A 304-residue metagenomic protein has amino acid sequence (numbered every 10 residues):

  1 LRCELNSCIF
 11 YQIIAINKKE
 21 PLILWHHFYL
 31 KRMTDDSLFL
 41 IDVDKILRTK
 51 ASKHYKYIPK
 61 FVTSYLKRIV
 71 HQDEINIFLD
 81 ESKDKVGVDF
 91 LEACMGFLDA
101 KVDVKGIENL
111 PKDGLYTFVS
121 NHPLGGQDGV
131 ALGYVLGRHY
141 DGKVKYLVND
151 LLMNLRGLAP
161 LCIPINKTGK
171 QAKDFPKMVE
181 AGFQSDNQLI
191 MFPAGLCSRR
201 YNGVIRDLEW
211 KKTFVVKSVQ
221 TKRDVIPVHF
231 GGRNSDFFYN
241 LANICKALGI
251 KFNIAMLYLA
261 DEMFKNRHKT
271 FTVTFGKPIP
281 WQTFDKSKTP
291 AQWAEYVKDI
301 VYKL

Functional and structural regions predicted by a protein language model:
A15-F28: Positively charged N-terminal leader segments that act as targeting/secretion signals
R32-Y116, G129-A131, D141, A159: Membrane-anchoring hydrophobic helices of lipid-metabolizing enzymes
D35-F39, V43, K173-L304: Non-catalytic C-terminal accessory region of glycerolipid acyltransferases and related lyso-lipid remodeling enzymes
H71-E74, L115-K170: Catalytic core of membrane glycerolipid acyltransferases/transacylases, capturing the structured, soluble-facing
E92-G96, L155-R156, M263-N266: Short, conserved catalytic or adaptor-binding loops enriched in Gly and charged residues
A93-D99, I165-Q171, G203-V204: Short, flexible loop segments at the rims of nucleotide/cofactor-binding pockets, characterized by
L98-V104, Q171-K173, M256-L257: Short gly/ser/thr-rich secondary-structure transition/capping motifs
